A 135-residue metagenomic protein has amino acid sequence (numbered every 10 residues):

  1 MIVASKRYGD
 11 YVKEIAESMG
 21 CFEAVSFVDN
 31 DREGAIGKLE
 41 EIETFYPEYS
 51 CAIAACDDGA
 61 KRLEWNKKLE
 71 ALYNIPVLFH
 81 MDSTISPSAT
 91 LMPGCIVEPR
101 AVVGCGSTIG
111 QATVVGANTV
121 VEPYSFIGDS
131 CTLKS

Functional and structural regions predicted by a protein language model:
M1-M81: Terminal amphipathic alpha-helical/low-complexity segments used for targeting or macromolecular assembly
L78-S135: Structural signal for interior beta-strand "rungs" in well-ordered beta-sheet cores of soluble enzyme domains
